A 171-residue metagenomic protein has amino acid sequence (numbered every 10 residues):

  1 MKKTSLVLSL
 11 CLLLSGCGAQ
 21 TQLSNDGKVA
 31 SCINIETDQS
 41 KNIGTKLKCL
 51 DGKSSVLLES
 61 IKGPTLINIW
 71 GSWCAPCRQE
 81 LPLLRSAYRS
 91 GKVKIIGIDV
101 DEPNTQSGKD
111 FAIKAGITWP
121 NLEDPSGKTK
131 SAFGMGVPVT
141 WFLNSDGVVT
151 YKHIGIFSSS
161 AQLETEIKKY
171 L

Functional and structural regions predicted by a protein language model:
M1-K48, Q162-T165, L171: N-terminal targeting signals for export/organelle localization
G44-T65: A short beta-strand-turn-helix
G63-P64, K92-K94, T118-W119: Loop/turn elements at helix/coil->beta-strand transitions in domains of secreted/extracellular proteins
G63-T65, W70-W73, G136: Short pre-active-site segment immediately N-terminal to redox-active cysteine/selenocysteine motifs in thiol-based
L66-I67, I95, T140: Hydrophobic beta-strand anchors of alpha/beta hydrolase catalytic cores
R78-A115, P125-S131: Structural microenvironment flanking redox-active thiols in thiol-disulfide oxidoreductases
I113-I117, E123-L171: Thiol/disulfide oxidoreductase modules built on the thioredoxin-like
